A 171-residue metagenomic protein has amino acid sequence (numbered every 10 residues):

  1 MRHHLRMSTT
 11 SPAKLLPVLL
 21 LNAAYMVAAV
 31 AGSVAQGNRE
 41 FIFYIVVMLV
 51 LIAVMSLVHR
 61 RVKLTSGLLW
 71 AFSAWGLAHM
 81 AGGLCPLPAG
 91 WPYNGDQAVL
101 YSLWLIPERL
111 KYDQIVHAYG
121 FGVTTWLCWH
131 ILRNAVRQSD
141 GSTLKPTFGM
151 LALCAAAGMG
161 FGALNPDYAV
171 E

Functional and structural regions predicted by a protein language model:
H4-V170: Bulky hydrophobic segments
